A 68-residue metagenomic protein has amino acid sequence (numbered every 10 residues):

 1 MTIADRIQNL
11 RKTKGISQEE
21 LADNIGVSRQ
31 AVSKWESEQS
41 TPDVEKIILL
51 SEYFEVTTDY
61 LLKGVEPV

Functional and structural regions predicted by a protein language model:
M1-T13: A short, Lys/Arg-rich alpha-helix, primarily the initiator
G15-K34, L49: Short alpha-helical DNA-recognition segment
E45-Y60: DNA major-groove recognition helix of helix-turn-helix/homeodomain DNA-binding modules
G64-V68: Short, charged recognition helix plus adjacent turn of helix-turn-helix-like nucleic-acid-binding domains
